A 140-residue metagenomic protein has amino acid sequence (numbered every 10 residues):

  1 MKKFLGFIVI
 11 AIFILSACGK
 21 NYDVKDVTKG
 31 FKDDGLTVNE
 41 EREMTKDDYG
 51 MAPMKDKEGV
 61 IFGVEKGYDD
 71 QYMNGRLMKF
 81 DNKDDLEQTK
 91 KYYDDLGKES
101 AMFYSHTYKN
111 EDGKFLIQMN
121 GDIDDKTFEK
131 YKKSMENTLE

Functional and structural regions predicted by a protein language model:
M1-F4: Positively charged n-region of N-terminal signal peptides that target proteins for export
F13-A17: C-terminal motif of bacterial Sec signal peptides marking the signal peptidase cleavage site
C18-V60, E129-E140: N-terminal "mature-domain start" segment
V24-T28, L77, L86-K90, D125-F128 (+1 more regions): Extracytoplasmic/secreted envelope proteins and their assembly/folding machinery, especially bacterial periplasmic
E58-D70, M102-N110: Short, surface-exposed beta-strand/loop micro-motifs that present aromatic residues
Y68-E87, K114: A short acidic-to-branched-hydrophobic micro-motif
F80-S100: Short, Gly/Ser/Thr-enriched beta-strand-loop segments that form substrate-interacting elements of hydrolase/peptidase
G97-E140: A short, solvent-exposed beta-edge/loop patch
